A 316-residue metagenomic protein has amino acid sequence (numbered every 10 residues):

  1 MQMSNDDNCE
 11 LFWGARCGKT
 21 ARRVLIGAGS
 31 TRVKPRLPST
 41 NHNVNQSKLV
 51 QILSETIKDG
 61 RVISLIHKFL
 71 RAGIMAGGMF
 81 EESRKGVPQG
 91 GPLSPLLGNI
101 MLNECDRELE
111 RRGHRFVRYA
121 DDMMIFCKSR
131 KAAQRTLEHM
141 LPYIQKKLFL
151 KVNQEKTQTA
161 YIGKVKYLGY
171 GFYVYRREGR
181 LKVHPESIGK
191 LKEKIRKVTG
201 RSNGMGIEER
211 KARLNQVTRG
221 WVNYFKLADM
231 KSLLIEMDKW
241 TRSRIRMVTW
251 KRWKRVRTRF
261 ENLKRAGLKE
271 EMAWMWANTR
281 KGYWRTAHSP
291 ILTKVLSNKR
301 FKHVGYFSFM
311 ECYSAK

Functional and structural regions predicted by a protein language model:
M1-T31, L37-K316: Non-catalytic terminal/accessory segments
